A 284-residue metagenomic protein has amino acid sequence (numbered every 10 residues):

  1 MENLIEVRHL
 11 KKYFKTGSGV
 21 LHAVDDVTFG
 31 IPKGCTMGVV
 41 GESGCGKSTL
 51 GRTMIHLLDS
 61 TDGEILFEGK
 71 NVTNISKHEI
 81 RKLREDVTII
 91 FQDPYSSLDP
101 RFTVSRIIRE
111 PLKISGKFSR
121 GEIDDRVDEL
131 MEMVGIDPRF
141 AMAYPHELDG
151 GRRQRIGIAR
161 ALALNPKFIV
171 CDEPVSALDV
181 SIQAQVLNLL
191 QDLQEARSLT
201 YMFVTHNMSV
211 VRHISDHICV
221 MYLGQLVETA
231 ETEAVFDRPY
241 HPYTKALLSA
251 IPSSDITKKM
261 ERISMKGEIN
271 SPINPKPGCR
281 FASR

Functional and structural regions predicted by a protein language model:
E2-N3, V20, E231-R284: Short catalytic/signature loops enriched in Gly
I55: Helix-to-loop junction immediately C-terminal to a conserved catalytic motif
G63-N71, L83: Conserved ABC transporter NBD signature motif
N71, E122-R139, L248-S249: Conserved ABC ATPase "signature" region
Y144-L148, R152: Conserved ABC ATPase signature
A163-K167: A short, proline-enriched helix->beta-strand linker immediately N-terminal to the Walker B motif in ABC-type P-loop
V170, P174-L178, I182-M260: P-loop NTP-binding/switch modules centered on Walker-like glycine-rich loops
